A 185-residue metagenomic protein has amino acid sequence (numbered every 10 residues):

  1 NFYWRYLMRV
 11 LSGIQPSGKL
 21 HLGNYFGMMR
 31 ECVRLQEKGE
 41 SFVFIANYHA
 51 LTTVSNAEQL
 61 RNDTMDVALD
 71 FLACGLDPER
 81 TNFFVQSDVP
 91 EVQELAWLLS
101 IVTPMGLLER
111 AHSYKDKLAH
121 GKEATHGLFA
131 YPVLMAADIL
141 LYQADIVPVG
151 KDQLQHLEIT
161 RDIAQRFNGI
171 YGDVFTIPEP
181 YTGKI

Functional and structural regions predicted by a protein language model:
N1-L7: Short, Lys/Arg-enriched N-terminal segments with co-localized hydrophobic residues within the first ~10-30 amino acids
Y3, L22-G23, A111, G172 (+1 more regions): Generic intrinsically disordered, low-complexity segments enriched for polar/acidic and small residues
R9-A137, D162-A164: N-terminal Rossmann-like or analogous alpha/beta NTP/dinucleotide-binding catalytic cores that position adenine
K115-I185: Active-site cores that bind ATP or allylic diphosphates and position pyrophosphate for catalysis
